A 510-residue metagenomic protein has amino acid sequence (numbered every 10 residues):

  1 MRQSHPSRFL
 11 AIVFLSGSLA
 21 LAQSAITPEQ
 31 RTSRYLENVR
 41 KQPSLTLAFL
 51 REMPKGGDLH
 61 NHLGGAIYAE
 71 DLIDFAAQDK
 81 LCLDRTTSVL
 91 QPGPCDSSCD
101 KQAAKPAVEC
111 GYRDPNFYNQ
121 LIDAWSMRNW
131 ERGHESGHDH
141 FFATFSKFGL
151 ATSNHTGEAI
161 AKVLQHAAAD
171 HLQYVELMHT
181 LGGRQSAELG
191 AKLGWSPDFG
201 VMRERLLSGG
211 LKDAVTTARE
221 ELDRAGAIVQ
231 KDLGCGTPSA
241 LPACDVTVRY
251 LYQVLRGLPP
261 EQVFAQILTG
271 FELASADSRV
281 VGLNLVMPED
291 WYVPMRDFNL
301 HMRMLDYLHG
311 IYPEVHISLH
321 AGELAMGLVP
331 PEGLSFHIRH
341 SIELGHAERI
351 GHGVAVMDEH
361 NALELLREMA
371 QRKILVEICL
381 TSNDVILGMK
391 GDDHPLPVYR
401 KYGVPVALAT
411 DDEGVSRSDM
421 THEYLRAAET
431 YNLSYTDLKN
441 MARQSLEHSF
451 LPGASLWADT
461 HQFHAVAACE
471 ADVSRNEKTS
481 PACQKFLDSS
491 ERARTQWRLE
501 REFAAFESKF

Functional and structural regions predicted by a protein language model:
M1-L10: Bacterial N-terminal signal peptides that target proteins for export
L10-L15, L19: Hydrophobic helical h-region of N-terminal Sec-dependent signal peptides in bacterial secretory/periplasmic proteins
Q23-F510: Metal-cofactor-binding active-site regions of metalloenzymes
